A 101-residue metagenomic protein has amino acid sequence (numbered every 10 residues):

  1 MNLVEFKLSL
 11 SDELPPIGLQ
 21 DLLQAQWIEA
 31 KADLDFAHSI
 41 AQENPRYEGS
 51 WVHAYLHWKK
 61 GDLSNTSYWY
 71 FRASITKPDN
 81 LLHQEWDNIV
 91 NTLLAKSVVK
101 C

Functional and structural regions predicted by a protein language model:
V4-G18, S39-Q42: TPR-adjacent "capping" and linker segments in tetratricopeptide-repeat scaffold/adaptor proteins
D12, A54-L63, D79-V99: TPR/TPR-like alpha-solenoid helical repeat scaffolds
L14-L22, P45-S50: Generic helix N-cap/helix-start motif at coil->alpha-helix transitions
L23-I28, Y55-H57: Residue-level signature for tetratricopeptide repeat
A41-N44, E48, K77-P78, L93 (+1 more regions): Alpha-helical junction/boundary sensor with strong preference for TPR arrays
P45-Y47, K59-N80: TPR/TPR-like (Sel1-like) alpha-helical repeat modules
